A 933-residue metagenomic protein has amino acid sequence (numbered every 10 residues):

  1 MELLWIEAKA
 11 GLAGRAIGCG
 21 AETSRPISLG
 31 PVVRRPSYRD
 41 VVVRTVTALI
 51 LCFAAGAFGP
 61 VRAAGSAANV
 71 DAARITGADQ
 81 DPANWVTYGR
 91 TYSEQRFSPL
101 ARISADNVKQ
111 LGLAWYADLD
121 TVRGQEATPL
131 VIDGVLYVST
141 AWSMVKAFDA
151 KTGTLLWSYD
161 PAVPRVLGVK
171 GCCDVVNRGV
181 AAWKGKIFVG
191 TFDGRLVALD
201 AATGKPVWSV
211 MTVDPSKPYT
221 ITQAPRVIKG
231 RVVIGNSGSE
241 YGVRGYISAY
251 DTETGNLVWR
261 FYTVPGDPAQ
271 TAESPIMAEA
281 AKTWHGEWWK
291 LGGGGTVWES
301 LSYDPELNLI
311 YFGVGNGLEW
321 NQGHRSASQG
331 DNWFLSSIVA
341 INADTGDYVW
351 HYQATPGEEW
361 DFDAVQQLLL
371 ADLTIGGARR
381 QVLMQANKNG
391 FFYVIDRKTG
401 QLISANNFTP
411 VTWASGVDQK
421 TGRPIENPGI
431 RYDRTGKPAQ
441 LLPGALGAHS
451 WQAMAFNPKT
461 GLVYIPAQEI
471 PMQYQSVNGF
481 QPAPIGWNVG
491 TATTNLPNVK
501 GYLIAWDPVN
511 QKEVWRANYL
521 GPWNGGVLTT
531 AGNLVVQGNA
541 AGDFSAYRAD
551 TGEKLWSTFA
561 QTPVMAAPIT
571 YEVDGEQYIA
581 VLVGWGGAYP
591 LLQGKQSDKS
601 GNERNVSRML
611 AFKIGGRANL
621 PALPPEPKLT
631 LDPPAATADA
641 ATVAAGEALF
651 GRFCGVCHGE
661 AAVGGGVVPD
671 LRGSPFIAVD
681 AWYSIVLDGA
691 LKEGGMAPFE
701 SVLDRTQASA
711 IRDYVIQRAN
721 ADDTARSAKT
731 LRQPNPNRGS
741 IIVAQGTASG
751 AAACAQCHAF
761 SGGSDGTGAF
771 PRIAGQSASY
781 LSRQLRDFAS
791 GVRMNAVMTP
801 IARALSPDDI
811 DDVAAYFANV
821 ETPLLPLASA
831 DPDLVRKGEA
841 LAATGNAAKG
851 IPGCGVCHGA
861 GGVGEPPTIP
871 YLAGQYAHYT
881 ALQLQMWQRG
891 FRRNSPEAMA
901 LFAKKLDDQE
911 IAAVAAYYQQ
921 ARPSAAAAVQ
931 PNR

Functional and structural regions predicted by a protein language model:
A64-A72, T76-G77, T399-L446, Q452-L520 (+3 more regions): Extracellular/periplasmic ectodomains of large secreted or surface enzymes and adhesion receptors
G65-L113, D267-M277, N427-I430, A492-T493 (+2 more regions): Blade/loop signatures of beta-propeller domains
W85-G89, V122-M144, V169-R195, T220-E240 (+7 more regions): Repeat-blade elements of multi-bladed beta-propeller folds
A117-T128, S158-A181, S209-A224, Y262-S300 (+10 more regions): Extracytoplasmic beta-rich repeat domains
G190, E700-R732, R803-A828, K837-E839 (+2 more regions): C-terminal capping alpha-helices of c-type cytochrome domains
P621-T642, G655-S674, A719-P734, G763 (+4 more regions): His/Cys-centered metal/cofactor-coordination and adjacent catalytic loops
A638-E660, D680-A681, D688, L731-G763 (+2 more regions): Sequence/structural segment immediately N-terminal to covalent heme-attachment motifs in c-type and related
E647, G659-L691, A697-P698, T747 (+4 more regions): Gly/Gly-Pro-rich "capping" loops immediately C-terminal to redox-active cysteine motifs in periplasmic/lumenal
